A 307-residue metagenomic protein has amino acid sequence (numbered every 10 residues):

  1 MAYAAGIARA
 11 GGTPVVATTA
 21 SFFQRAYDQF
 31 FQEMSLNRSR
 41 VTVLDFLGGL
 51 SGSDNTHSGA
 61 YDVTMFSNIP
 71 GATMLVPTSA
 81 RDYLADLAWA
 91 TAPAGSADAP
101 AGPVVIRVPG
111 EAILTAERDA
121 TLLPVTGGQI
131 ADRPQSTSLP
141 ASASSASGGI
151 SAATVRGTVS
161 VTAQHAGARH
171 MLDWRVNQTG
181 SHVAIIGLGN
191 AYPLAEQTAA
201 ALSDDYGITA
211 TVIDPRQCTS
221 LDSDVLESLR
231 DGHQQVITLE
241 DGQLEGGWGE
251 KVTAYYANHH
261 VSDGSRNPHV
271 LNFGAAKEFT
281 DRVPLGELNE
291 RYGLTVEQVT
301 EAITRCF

Functional and structural regions predicted by a protein language model:
M1, F23-Q24, S79-Y83, R216-D222: Short acidic loop-to-helix transition motifs that present clustered carboxylates
M1-A5, P14, D28, Q32 (+8 more regions): Feature representing long, continuous alpha-helical segments
M1-G52, G59-Y61: Thiamine diphosphate
R9-T13, Q32, L36, R40 (+8 more regions): Short, well-ordered loop/turn and helix-capping segments at boundaries between secondary-structure elements and domains
V16-A17, V43-D45, M74-T78, I106-V108 (+2 more regions): General beta-strand structural signal in soluble alpha/beta enzymes
D28-Q29, D82-A90, T126, H170-M171: Glycine-rich, charged/polar anion/phosphate-binding loops that engage phosphate groups from diverse ligands
L50-G59, G95-F307: Thiamine diphosphate
G52-I69, V76-G95: Internal gly/pro-rich beta-alpha loop/helix module that stabilizes soluble enzyme cofactors or their anionic handles
